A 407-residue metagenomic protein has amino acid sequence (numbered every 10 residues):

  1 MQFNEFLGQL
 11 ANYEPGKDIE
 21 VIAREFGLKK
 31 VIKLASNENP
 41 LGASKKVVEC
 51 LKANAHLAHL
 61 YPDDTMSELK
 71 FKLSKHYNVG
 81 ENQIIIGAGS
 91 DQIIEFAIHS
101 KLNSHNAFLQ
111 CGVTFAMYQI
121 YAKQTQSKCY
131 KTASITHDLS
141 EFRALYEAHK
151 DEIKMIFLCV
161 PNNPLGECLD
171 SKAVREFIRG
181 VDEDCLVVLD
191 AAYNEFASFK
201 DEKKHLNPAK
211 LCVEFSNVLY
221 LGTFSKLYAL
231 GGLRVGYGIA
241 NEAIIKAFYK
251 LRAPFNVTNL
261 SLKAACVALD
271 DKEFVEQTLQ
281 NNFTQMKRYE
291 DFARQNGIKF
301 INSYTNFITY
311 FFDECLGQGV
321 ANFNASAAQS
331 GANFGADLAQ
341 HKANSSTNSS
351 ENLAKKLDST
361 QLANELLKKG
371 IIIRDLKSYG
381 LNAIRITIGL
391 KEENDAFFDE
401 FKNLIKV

Functional and structural regions predicted by a protein language model:
M1-L60, D151-E152: N-terminal "arm"/small-domain region of PLP-dependent enzymes with the aminotransferase-like
S44, N217-R294, I298-I301: PLP-dependent aminotransferase class I/II
M66-A107: Phosphate-binding glycine-rich loop
S100-L158: PLP-dependent aminotransferase-like
H137-D151, P164-V187, Y193-L227: Active-site pre-lysine segment of PLP-dependent enzymes
L158, L189-D190: Hydrophobic residues in beta-strands of the RecA-like P-loop NTPase core, especially within AAA+ ATPase
K200-E202, E314-L357: Intrinsically disordered, low-complexity terminal tails and inter-domain linkers enriched for S/T/G/P/D/E
F283, Q295-G319, S349-K369, I388: Conserved PLP-binding catalytic core of the aspartate aminotransferase-like
